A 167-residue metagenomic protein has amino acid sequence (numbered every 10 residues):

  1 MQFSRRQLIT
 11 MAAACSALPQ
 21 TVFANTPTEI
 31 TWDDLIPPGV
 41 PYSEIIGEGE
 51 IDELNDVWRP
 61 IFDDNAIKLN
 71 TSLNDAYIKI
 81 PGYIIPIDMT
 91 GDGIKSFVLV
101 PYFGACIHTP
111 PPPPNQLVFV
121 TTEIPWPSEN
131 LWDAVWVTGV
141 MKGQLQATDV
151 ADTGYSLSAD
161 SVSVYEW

Functional and structural regions predicted by a protein language model:
M1, Q7-N25: N-terminal export signals
R5-R6, R59: Arginine residue identity/basic-tract feature
F23-W167: OB-fold and OB-like single-stranded nucleic-acid-recognition modules and their adjacent interaction interfaces
